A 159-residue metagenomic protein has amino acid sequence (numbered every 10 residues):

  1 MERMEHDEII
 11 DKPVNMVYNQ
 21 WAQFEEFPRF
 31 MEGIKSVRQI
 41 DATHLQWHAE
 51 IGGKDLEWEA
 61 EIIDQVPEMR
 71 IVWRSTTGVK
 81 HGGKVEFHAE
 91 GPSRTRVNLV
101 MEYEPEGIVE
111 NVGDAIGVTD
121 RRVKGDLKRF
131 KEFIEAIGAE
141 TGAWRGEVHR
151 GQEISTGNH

Functional and structural regions predicted by a protein language model:
M1-H44, R129, E135-G138, H149-H159: Hydrophobic ligand-binding cavity/cleft-lining segments
R3-D7, H44, E57, R70 (+2 more regions): Intrinsic-disorder/low-complexity, polar/charged segments enriched in Ser/Thr/Lys/Arg/Asp/Glu/Gln
D7-D11, R38, H48-E50, E61 (+1 more regions): Generic structural detector for well-ordered beta-strands
I10, I51-G53, V66, T77 (+1 more regions): A generic beta-sheet turn/junction motif
Q39-Q46, Q65-W73: Short, hydrophobic/aromatic-rich segments at coil-to-beta transitions
G52-E59, P105-V109: Short, cysteine-centered beta-strand-loop-beta hairpins and adjacent loop/turn segments enriched in charged/polar
I63, R74-E132, A136, T141-R145 (+2 more regions): Beta-strand/loop substructures that line and gate deep hydrophobic ligand-binding cavities in soluble
